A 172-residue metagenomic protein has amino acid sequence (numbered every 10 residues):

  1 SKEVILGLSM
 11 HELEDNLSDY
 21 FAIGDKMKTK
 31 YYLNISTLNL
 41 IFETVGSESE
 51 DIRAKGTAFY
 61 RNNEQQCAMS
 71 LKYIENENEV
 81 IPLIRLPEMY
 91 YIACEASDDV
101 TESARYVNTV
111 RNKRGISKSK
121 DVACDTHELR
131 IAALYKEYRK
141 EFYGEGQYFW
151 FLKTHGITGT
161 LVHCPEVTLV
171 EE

Functional and structural regions predicted by a protein language model:
S1-I23, V45-E172: Acidic/polar-rich alpha-helix caps and helix-coil junctions
M27-F42: Short, cationic low-complexity segments
